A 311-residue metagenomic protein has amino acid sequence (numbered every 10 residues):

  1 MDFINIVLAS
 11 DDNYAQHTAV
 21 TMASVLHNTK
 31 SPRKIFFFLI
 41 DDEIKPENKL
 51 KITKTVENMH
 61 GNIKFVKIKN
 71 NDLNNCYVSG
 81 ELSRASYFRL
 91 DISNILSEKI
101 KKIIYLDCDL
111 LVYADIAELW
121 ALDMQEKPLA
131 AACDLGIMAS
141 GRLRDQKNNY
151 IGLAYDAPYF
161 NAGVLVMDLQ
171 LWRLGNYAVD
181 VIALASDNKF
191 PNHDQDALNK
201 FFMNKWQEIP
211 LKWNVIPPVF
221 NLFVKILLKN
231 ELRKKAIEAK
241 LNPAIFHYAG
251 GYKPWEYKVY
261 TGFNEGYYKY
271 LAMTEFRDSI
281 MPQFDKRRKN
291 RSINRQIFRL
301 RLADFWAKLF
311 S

Functional and structural regions predicted by a protein language model:
M1-A23, H27: N-proximal low-complexity "stem/linker" segments adjacent to membrane-targeting elements
M1-I4, S10, A162, L169-S311: A glycosyltransferase accessory/donor-loop signature
I4, T29-F38: Short loop->beta transition adjacent to catalytic acidic/histidine clusters or analogous donor-positioning motifs
I35-E43, A131-C133: Short internal beta-strands
E47-I95: Active-site-proximal specificity loops/subdomain of glycosyltransferases
F65, K69-N71, A85-S140, Y159 (+1 more regions): GT-A fold catalytic core of metal-dependent nucleotide-sugar glycosyltransferases, centered on the diacidic
M138-L153: Surface-exposed acidic, glycine/proline-enriched linker/cap segments that occur as 15-30-residue helix-coil
G152-V164: A recurrent flexible, glycine/aromatic-enriched loop bordering the glycosyltransferase active site that acts as
